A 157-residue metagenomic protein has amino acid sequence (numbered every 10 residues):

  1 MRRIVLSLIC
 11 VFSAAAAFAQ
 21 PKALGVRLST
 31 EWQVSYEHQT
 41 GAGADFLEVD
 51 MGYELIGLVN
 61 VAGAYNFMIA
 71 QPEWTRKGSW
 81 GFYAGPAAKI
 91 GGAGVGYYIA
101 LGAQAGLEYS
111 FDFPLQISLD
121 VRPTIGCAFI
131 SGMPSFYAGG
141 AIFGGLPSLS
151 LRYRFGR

Functional and structural regions predicted by a protein language model:
M1-P21, R157: Cleavable N-terminal export/targeting peptides
F18-P21, G41-A44, A70-G81, V95 (+2 more regions): Short loop/turn motifs that connect adjacent beta-strands in outer-membrane beta-barrel proteins
Q20-L55, G81-G92, P123-T124: Transmembrane beta-strand segments that form the barrel wall of outer-membrane beta-barrel proteins
R27-S29, A42, E54-N60, K77-S79 (+2 more regions): Transmembrane beta-barrel outer-membrane domains
V34-Y36, V49, G63-Y65, A84 (+2 more regions): Membrane-embedded beta-strands of outer-membrane beta-barrel proteins, especially the hydrophobic/small aromatic
H38-T40, F67-I69, I90, L107-Y109 (+2 more regions): Residue-level signature of outer-membrane beta-barrel architecture
D45-D50, T75-K77, I90-V95, C127-A141: Flexible, solvent-exposed loop segments that connect beta-strands
V61-Y65, I142-R157: Outer-membrane beta-barrel "beta-signal"
